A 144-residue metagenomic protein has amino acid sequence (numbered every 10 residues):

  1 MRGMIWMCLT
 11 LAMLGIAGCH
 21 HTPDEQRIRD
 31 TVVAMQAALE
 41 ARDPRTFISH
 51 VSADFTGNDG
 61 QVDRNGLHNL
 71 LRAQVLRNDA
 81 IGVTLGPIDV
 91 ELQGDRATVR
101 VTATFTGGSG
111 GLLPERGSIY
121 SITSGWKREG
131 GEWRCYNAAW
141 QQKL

Functional and structural regions predicted by a protein language model:
M1-I5: Positively charged n-region of N-terminal signal peptides that target proteins for export
W6-G15: Bacterial N-terminal signal peptides
G18-A41, T46-D54: Short, low-complexity N-terminal intrinsically disordered segments enriched in polar/charged residues
H21, T98, R116-L144: Short beta-strand edge/turn micro-motifs at domain boundaries
V51-R64: A short gly/proline-enriched turn/hairpin at secondary-structure junctions
D54-T56, F105-G107, Q142-K143: Solvent-exposed loop/turn segments at secondary-structure junctions within structured extracellular/periplasmic domains
R72-P114: Surface-exposed, charged secondary-structure patches
